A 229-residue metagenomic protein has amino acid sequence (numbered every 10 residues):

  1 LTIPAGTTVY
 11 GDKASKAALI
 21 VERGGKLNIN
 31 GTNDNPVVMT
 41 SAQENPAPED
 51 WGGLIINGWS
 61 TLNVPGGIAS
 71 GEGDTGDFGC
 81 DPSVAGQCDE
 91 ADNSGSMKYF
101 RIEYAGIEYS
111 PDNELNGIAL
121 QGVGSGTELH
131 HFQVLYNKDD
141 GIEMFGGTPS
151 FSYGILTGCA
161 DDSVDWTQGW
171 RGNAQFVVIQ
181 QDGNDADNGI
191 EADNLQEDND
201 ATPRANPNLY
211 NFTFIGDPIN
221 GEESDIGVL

Functional and structural regions predicted by a protein language model:
L1-L229: Beta-strand/loop edge motif enriched in small/polar residues
